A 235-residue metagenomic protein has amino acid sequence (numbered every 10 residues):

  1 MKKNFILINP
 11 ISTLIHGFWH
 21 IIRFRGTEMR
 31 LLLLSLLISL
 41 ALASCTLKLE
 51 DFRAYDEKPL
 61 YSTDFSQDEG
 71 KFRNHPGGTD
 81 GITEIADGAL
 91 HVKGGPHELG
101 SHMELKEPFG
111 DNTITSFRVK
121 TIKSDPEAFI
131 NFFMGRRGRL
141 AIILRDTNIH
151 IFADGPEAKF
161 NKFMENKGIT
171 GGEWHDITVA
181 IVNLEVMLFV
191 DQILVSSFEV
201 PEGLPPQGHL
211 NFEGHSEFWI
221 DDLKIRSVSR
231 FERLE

Functional and structural regions predicted by a protein language model:
A43-S44: C-terminal motif of bacterial Sec signal peptides marking the signal peptidase cleavage site
L47-P76, E232-E235: Extracellular carbohydrate-recognition regions
L49-F52, P205-E235: Ligand-recognition surfaces built from glycine- and aromatic
F65, F117, E173-V182, V186-L188: Short tryptophan-centered beta-strand motifs in secreted/extracellular beta-sheet-rich domains of glycan-recognition
G81-L99: Short carbohydrate-recognition loop motifs
G94-F152: Secretory/extracellular carbohydrate-interaction modules and structurally similar beta-sandwich "look-alikes"
G155-D176: Short, aromatic/His-centered strand-loop micro-motif at the edge of beta-sheets
D191-H209: Short, solvent-exposed beta-strand-to-loop segments that form ligand-recognition rims of beta-rich domains
